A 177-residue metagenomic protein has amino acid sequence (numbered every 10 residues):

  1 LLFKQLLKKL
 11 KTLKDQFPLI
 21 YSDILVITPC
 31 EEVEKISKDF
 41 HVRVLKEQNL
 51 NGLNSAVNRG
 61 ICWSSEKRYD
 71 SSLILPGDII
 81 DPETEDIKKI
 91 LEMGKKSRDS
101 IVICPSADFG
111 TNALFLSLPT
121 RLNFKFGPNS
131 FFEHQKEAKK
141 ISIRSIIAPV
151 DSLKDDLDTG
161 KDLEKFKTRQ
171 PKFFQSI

Functional and structural regions predicted by a protein language model:
L1-I24: N-terminal glycine-rich phosphate-binding loop and ensuing alpha1 helix
Y21, Y69, R98-D99, I143: Short, high-confidence coil segments that cap the C-terminus of an alpha-helix and link into the following beta-strand
T28-V33: Short, polar loop motifs at secondary-structure junctions
K38-S71: Short phosphate-binding loop-to-helix
L75-G77: Active-site acidic Asp-centered loop
P82-D108: Conserved donor-nucleotide/metal-binding helix-loop-beta segment in metal-dependent transferases, i.e., the alpha-helix
L116-A138: Short, glycine-/small-residue-rich phosphate/pyrophosphate-handling segment
N129, K136-I177: Conserved alpha/beta core of the MobA/IspD/sugar-nucleotide pyrophosphorylase nucleotidyltransferase superfamily
